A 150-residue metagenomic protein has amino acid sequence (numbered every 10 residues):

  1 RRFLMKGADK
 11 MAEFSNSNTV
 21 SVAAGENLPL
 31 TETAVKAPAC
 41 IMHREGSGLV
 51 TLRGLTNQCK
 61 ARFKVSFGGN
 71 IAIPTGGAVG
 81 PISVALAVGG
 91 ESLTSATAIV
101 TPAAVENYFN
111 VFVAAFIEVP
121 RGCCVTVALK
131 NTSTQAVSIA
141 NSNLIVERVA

Functional and structural regions predicted by a protein language model:
R2-A150: Extracellular jelly-roll beta-sandwich "head" domains, especially the C-terminal globular C1q domain
